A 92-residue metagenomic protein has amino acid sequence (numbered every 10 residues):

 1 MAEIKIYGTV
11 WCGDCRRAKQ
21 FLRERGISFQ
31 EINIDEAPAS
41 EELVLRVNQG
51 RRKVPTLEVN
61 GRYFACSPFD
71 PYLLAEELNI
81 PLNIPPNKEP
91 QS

Functional and structural regions predicted by a protein language model:
M1-I27: Local sequence-structure signature of Cys/Sec-based thiol-disulfide redox active-site neighborhoods
G13, D35, A65: Nucleotide phosphate-binding site architecture
R16-Q20, E42, F69: Generic recognition of short, well-ordered alpha-helical segments
S28-E41, R51: Thiol-based oxidoreductase modules, predominantly thioredoxin-like and allied folds used for disulfide exchange
Q30, A37, P85-S92: Terminal leader/tail segments of proteins
E42-N48, A75-L78: Short amphipathic alpha-helix with an adjacent loop that forms part of the alpha/beta core around
N48-L57: Structural micro-motif
V59-E89: Non-catalytic, surface beta->alpha helical segment in thiol-disulfide oxidoreductase systems
